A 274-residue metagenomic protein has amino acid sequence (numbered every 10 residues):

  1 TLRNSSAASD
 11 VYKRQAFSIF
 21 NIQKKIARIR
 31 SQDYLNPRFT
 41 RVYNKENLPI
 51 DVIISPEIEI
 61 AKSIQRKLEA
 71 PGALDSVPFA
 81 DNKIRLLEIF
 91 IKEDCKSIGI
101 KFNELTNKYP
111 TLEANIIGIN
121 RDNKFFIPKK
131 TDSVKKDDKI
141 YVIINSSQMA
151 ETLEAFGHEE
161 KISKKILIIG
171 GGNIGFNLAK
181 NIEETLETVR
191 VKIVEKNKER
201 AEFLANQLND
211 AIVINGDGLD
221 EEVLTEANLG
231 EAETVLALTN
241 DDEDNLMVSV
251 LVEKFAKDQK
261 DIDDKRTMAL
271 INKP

Functional and structural regions predicted by a protein language model:
T1-P274: Cytosolic regulatory regions of ion transport systems
